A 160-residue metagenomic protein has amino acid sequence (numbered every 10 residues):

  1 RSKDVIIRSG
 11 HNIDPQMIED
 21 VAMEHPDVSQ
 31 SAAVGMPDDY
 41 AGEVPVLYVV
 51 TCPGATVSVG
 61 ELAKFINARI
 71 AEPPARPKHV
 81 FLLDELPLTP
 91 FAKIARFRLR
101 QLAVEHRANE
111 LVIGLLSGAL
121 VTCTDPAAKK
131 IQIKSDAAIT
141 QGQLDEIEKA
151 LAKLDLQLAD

Functional and structural regions predicted by a protein language model:
R1-A75, D84-A92, F97-E146, L154-D155: AMP-binding/adenylate-forming catalytic core of the ANL superfamily
